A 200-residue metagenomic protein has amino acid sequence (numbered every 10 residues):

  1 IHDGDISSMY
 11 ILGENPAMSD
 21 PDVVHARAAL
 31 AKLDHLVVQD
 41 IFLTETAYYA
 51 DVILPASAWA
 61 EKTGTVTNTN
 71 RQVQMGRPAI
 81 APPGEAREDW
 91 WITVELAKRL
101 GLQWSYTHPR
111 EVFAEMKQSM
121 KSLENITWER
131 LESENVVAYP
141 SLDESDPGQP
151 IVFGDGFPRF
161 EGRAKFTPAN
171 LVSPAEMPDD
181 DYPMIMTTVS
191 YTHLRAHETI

Functional and structural regions predicted by a protein language model:
I1-S7: Glycine-rich phosphate/diphosphate-binding loops that line cofactor/substrate pockets in enzymes
M9, L36, I53-P55: Short, well-ordered beta-strand core segments
P16-P21, L43-A47, E61-G64, S173-A175 (+1 more regions): Flexible loop/turn segments at secondary-structure boundaries
P16-S19, V23, W59, V66 (+2 more regions): Hydrophobic alpha-helical scaffolding
A28-K32: Short, conserved loop/helix-junction motifs that constitute active-site signature segments in enzyme catalytic cores
T44-G76: Flexible glycine/proline-rich, aromatic-decorated loop/lid segments
A81-P147: N-terminal leader/propeptide and maturation segments of large enzyme subunits in energy/redox metabolism and hydrolases
H193, I200: Single conserved hydrophobic/aromatic residue that forms the stacking wall/gate of nucleotide- or nucleobase-binding
